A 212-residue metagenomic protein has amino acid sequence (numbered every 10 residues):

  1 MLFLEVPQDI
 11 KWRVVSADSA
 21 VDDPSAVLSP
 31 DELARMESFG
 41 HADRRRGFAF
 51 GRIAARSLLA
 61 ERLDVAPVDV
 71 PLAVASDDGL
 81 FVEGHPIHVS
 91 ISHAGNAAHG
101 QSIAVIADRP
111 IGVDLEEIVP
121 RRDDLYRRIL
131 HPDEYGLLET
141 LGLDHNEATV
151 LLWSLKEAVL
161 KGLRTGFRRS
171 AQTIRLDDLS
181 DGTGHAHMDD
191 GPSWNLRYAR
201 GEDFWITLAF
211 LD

Functional and structural regions predicted by a protein language model:
M1-D212: Conserved nucleotide-ligand handling architecture
